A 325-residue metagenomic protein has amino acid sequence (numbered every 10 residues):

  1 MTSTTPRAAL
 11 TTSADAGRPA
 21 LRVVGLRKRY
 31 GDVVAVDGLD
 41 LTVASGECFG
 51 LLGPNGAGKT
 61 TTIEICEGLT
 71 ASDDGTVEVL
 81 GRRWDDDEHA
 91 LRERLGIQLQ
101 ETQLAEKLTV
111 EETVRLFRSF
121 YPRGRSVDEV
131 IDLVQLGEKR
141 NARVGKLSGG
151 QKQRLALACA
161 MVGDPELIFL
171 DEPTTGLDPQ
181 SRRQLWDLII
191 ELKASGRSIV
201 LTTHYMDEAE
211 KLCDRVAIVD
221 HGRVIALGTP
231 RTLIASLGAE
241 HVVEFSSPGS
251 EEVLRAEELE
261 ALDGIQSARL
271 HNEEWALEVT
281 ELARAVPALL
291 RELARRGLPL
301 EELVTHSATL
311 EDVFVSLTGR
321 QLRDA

Functional and structural regions predicted by a protein language model:
M1-R27, R320-A325: ABC-family P-loop ATPase nucleotide-binding domain
T2-T4, D263-A325: Non-catalytic connector elements of ABC transporters
R18-V23, K28-A226: ABC transporter nucleotide-binding domains
W84, F120, P248, L282 (+1 more regions): Short beta->alpha junction loops/turns
G96, P122, A235-A239, G264 (+2 more regions): A generic structural signal for secondary-structure junctions that act as hinges or helix/strand caps at the edges
D187-T280: ABC transporter nucleotide-binding domain
